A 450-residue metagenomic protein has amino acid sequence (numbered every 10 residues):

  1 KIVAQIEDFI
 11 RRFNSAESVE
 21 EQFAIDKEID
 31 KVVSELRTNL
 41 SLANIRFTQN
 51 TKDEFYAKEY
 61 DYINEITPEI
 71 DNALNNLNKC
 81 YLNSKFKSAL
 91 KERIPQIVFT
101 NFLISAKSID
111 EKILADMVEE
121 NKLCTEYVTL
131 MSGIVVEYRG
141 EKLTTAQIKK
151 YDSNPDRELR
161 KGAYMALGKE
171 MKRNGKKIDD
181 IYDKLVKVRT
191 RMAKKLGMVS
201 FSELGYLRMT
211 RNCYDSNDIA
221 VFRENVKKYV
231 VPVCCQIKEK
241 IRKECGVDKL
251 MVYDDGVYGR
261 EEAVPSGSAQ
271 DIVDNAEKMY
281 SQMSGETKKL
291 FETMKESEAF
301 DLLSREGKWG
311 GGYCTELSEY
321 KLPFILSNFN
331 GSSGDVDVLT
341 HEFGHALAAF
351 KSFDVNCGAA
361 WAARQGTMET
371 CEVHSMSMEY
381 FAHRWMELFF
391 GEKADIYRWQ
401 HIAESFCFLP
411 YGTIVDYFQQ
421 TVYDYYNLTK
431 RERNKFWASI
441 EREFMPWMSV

Functional and structural regions predicted by a protein language model:
K1-E262, M445: A well-structured
R223-K238, P265-E292: Zn2+-dependent metallopeptidase catalytic core
K228-Y229, S352-F353, R364-K393: Post-HExxH zinc-binding segment in Zn-dependent metallohydrolases
V247-N275, A348, F406: Long, K/E/R/D-enriched contiguous segments that form extended
V264-A269, E319-T340: Short pre-active-site segment immediately N-terminal to the catalytic Zn-binding motif
P265-G267, F300-K321: Catalytic zinc-binding patch centered on the HExxH motif and its immediate surroundings that defines zinc-dependent
V338, G344-W361: Catalytic Zn2+-binding segment of zinc metalloproteases
A382-V450: Long, amphipathic alpha-helical stalk/connector segments used for oligomerization, subunit docking, or mechanical
